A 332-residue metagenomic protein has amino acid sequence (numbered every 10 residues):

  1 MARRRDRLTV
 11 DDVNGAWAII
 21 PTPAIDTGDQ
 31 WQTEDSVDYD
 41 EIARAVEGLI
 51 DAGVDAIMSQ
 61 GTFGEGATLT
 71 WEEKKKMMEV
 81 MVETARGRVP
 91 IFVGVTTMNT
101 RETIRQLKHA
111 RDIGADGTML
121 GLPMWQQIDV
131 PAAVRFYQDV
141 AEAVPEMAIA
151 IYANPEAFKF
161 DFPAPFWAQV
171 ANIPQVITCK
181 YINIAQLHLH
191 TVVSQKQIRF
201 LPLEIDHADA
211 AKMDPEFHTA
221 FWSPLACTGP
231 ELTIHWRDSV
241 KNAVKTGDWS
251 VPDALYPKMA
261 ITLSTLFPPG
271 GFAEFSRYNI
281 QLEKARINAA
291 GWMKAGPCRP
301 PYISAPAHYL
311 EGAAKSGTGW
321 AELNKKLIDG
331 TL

Functional and structural regions predicted by a protein language model:
A2-D161, Y302-I303, N324-T331: Active-site beta->alpha loop and helix N-cap motifs at the rims of alpha/beta catalytic domains
A2-D6, G15-I25, A52, T219 (+1 more regions): C-terminal alpha-helical cap/extension of soluble enzyme domains
V37-D40, R44, E72, K76 (+9 more regions): Conserved active-site and cofactor/substrate-binding residues in soluble primary-metabolism enzymes
D51, D112, K212-M213, A289: Residues at alpha-helix termini
Q60, E65-M77, I113, A171-I173 (+3 more regions): A short, hydrophobic/aromatic-rich structural module that often spans a beta strand with its adjoining loop
V89-P90, A148, T178, I198 (+1 more regions): Secondary-structure boundary/capping signal
D139-P145, N154-G271: Catalytic alpha/beta core domains of metabolic enzymes, predominantly
